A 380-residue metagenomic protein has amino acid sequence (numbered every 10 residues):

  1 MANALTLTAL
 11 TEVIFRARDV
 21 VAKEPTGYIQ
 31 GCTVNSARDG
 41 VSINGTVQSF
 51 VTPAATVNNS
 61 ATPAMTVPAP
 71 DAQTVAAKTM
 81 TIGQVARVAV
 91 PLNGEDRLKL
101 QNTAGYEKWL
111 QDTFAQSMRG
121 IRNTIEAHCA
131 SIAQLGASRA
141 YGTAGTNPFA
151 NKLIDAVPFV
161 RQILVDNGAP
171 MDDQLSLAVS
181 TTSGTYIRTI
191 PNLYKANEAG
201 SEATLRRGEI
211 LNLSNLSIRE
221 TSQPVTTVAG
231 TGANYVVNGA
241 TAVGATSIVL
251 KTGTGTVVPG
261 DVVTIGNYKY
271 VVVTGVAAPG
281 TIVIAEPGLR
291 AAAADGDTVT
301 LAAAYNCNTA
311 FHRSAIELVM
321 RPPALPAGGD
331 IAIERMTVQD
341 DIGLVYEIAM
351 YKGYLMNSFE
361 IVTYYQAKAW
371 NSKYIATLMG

Functional and structural regions predicted by a protein language model:
M1-I82, I375: N-terminal "assembly arms/tails" that initiate or stabilize quaternary assembly in self-assembling proteins
M1-Y28, V41, K195-V228, T300-G380: Protruding loop/beta-arch "assembly-hinge" segments enriched in small, turn-prone residues
T33-I43, P53-N58, L153-R188, D341: Short, low-complexity, charged/polar segments at coil/turn and helix-coil boundaries
N35, T143-A144, P148-D155, V243 (+1 more regions): Surface-exposed ligand/attachment interfaces on beta-rich extracellular proteins
N44-T46, S60-T66, A72-T74, A242-T246 (+3 more regions): Glycine-centered loop/turn motifs
V57-S60, V90, L100, Y186-T189 (+2 more regions): Short helix/loop capping segments that flank catalytic or ligand/cofactor-binding pockets
M80-G145, F149-K152, N167-T182, I218 (+1 more regions): Long, contiguous amphipathic alpha-helices that act as assembly "spine/axial" helices in icosahedral shell and virion
Y186, P191-D295, T377-G380: Autoprocessing Asn-cyclization modules and mimics
